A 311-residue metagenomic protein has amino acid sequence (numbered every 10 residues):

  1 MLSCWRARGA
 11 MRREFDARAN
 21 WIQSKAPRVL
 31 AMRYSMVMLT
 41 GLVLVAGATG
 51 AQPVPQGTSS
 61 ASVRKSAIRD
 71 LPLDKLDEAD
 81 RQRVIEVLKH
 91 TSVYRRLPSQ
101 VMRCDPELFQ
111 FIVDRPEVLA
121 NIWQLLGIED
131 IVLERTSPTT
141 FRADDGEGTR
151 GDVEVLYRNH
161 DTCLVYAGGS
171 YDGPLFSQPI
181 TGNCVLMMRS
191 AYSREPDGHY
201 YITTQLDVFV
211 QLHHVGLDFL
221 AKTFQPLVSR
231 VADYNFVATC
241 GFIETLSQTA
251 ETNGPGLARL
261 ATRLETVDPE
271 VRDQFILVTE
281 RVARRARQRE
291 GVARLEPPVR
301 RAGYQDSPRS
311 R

Functional and structural regions predicted by a protein language model:
S35-A46: Bacterial N-terminal signal peptides
Q52-S137: Hydrophobic ligand-binding cavity/cleft-lining segments
P53-L76, R189-R311: Terminal "cap-and-tail" regions of soluble proteins that handle hydrophobic small molecules
S99-E107, V113, Q178, K222 (+1 more regions): Soluble non-cytosolic domains of exported or imported proteins
L119-F141, R263-R281: Short solvent-exposed beta->alpha transition segments
L133-N183: Glycine-rich portal/gate segments that line the openings of hydrophobic small-molecule binding cavities
